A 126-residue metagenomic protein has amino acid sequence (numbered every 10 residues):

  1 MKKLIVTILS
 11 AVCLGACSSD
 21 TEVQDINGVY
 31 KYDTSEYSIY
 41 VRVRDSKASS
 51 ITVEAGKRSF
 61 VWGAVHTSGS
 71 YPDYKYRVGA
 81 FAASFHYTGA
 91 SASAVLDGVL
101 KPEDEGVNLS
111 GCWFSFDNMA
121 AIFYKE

Functional and structural regions predicted by a protein language model:
K2-T7: Sec-dependent signal peptide recognition, specifically the positively charged N-region followed immediately by
A11-V12: Repetitive helical segments and hydrophobic/amphipathic motifs
G15-A16: C-terminal motif of bacterial Sec signal peptides marking the signal peptidase cleavage site
S19-T21: Signal peptide cleavage region of secreted peptide precursors
V23-Y40, S50, G111-W113: Tryptophan-anchored aromatic micro-motifs
E36-S38, V53-G106, N118: Contiguous, well-ordered beta-strand patches that form the walls/edges of small beta-barrel/beta-sandwich domains
V43-S46: Conserved anchor residues at repeat-unit boundaries in beta-strand-based tandem repeats, strongest for the MORN repeat
D117-E126: Short, low-complexity, Pro/Ser/Thr/Gly-rich segments in the mature regions of secreted, periplasmic
